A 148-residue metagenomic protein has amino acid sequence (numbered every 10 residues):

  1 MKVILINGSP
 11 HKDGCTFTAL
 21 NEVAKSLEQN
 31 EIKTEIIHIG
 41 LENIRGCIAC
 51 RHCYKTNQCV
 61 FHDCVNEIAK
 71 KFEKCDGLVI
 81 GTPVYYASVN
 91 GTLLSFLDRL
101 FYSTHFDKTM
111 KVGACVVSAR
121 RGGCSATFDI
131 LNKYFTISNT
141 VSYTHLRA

Functional and structural regions predicted by a protein language model:
K2-N30: N-terminal beta1-alpha1 ligand-phosphate binding loop
I6-G8, I39, V117-R120: Cofactor-binding loop segments of dinucleotide-utilizing enzymes, especially the Rossmann-like FAD- and NAD(P)+-binding
D13, I44-G46, G123: Generic structural signal for helix capping and beta-alpha/helix-loop junctions
N30-T34, T140: A generic structural motif
G40-Q58: N-terminal beta-loop-helix "entrance" segment that forms/cooperates in small-molecule cofactor or anionic ligand
V60-V141: Helix-loop-strand module that forms the ligand-binding subsite of alpha/beta enzymes
T144-A148: Conserved small/polar residues in nucleotide/adenosyl-binding loops
